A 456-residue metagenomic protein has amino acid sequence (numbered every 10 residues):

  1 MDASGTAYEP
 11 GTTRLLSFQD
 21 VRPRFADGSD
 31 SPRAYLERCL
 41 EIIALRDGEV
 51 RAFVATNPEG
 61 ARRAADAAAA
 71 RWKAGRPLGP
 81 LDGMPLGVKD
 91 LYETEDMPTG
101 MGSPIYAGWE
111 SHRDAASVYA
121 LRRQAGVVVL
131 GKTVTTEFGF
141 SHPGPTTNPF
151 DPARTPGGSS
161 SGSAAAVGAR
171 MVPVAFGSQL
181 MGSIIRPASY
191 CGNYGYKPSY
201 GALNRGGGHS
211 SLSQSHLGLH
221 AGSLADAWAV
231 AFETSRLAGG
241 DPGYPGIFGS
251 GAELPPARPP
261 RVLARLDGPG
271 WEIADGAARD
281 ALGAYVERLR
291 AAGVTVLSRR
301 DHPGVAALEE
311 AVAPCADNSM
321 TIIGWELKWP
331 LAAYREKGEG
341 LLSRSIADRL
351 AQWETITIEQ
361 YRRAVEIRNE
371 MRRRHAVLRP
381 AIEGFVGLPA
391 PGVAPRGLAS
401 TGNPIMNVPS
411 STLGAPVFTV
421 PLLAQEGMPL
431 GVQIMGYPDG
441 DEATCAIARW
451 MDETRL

Functional and structural regions predicted by a protein language model:
M1-R62, A291-G293: An N-terminal boundary/leader segment
G5-P10, L81-M101, P260-V262, L266 (+3 more regions): Short helix-loop capping/hinge segments that flank enzyme active sites or metal/cofactor-binding pockets
V21-D27, Y106-W109, S215-G222, A351-I356: Short, well-ordered beta-strand elements within core beta-sheets of diverse protein domains
P32-E37, D66, G276-R300, A332-K337 (+1 more regions): Acyltransferase
C39, G83, K89, V128 (+4 more regions): Glycine-rich, small-residue loops and helix-cap segments that act as flexible hinges at active-site edges
A61-R63, R71-P143: Acidic/His- and Gly-rich active-site-bordering loop/insert found across diverse amide/peptide-bond hydrolases
R113-T234, A238, S411-T412, P416-A424 (+1 more regions): Short glycine/serine-rich loop segments
K197-Y285, R455-L456: A short helix-breaking turn/cap at a secondary-structure junction
